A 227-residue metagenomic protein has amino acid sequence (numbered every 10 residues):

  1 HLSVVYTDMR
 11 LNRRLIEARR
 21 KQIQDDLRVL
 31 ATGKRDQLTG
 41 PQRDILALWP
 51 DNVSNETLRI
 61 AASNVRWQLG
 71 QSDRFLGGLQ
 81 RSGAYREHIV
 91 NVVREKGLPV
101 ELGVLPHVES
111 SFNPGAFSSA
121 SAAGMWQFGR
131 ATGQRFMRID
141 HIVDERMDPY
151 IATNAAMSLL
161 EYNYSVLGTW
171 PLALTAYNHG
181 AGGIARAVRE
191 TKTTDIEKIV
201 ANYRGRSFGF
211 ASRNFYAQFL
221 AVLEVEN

Functional and structural regions predicted by a protein language model:
H1-K96: An acidic, Gly/Ser/Thr/Pro-rich helix-cap/linker signature
R43, A62, G97-G103, H107 (+3 more regions): Extracytoplasmic
V65-G77, F112-A122, W126-L172, T193-R206: Substrate-binding clefts and substrate-entry loops adjacent to catalytic sites of polymer-processing enzymes acting on
G78, Y85, I89, E101-V104 (+5 more regions): Stable alpha-helical elements in mature extracytoplasmic
V92, K96-L98, L159-A176, I184: Conserved catalytic-core segments centered on acid/base and nucleophilic motifs
P99-P114, A173-N178, L220: Short, functionally critical alpha-helical segments immediately adjacent to catalytic or ligand/cofactor-binding
S110-N113, T132, G180-G183, E226: Solvent-exposed loop/turn segments at secondary-structure junctions within structured extracellular/periplasmic domains
F210-N227: Catalytic cores of secreted or luminal carbohydrate-active enzymes
